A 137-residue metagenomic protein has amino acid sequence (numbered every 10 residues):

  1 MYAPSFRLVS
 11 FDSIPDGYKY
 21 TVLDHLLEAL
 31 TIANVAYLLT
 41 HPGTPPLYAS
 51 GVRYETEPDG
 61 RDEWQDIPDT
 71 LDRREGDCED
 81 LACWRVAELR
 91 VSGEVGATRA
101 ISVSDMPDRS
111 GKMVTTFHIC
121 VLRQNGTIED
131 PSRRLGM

Functional and structural regions predicted by a protein language model:
M1-M137: A structural boundary/capping signal
